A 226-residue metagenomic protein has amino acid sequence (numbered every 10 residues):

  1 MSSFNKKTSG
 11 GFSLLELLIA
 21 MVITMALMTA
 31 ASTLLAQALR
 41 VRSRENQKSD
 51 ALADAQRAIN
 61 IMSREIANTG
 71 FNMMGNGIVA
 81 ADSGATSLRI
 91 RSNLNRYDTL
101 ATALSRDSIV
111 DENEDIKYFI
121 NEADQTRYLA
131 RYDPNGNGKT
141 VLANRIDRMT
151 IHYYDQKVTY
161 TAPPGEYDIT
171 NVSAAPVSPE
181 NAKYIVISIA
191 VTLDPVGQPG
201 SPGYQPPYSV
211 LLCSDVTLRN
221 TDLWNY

Functional and structural regions predicted by a protein language model:
S2-F4, S9-F71, L223: Aliphatic-rich helix starts adjacent to a transmembrane/signal segment
K6-T8, Y132, V172: N-terminal cationic leader/targeting segments used for protein routing and processing
R40, T140-Y226: Short linear sequence signals and composition-biased patches located at protein termini or domain-edge surfaces
E45, M74, P202-G203: Short, surface-exposed loop/turn segments at secondary-structure junctions
Q56, A67, I120, Y128-R131 (+1 more regions): Short, cationic motifs built from Arg/Lys/His that form the positively charged side of catalytic pockets
F71-G77, G84: Internal low-complexity, small-residue/proline-rich segments
V79-S83, V177-P179: A short beta-turn/loop motif at secondary-structure boundaries
D82-D168, P207-L211: Type IV pilin-like appendage domain
